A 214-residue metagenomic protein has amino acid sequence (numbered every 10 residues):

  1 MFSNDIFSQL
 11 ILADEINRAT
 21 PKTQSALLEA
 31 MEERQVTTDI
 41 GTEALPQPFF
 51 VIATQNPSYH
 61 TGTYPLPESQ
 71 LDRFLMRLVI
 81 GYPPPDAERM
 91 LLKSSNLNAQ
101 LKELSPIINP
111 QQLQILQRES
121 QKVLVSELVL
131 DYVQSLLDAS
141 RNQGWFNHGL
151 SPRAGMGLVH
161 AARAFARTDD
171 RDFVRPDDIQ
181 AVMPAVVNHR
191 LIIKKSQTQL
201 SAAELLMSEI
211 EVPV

Functional and structural regions predicted by a protein language model:
M1-L12: Conserved alpha-helical scaffold flanking the Walker A/P-loop in AAA+ ATPase domains
F2-S3, T42-E43, L66-E68, S105 (+3 more regions): Replace "in large, NTP-powered and nucleic-acid-processing enzymes" with "in large, NTP-powered factors and other
D14-E15, A26: Walker B catalytic acidic pair
R18-T23, M31-I108, Q114-V123, R163-A166: Canonical AAA+ ATPase core
A30, S94, L136, A181-A185: Short acidic/histidine-centered micro-motifs embedded in hydrophobic/aromatic stretches that mark compact functional
E103-G155: Conserved AAA+ ATPase small/helical "lid" subdomain
N142-V214: C-terminal engagement/docking regions of AAA+ P-loop ATPases
